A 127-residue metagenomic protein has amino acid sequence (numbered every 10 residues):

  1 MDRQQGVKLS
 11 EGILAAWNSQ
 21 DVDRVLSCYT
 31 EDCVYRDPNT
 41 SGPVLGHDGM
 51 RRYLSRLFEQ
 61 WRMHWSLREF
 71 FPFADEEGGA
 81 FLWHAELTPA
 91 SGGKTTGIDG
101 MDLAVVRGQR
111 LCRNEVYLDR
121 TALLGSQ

Functional and structural regions predicted by a protein language model:
M1-E31, Q127: Short, low-complexity N-terminal intrinsically disordered segments enriched in polar/charged residues
M1-Q5, D21, R51, S55-Q127: A beta-strand edge to alpha-helix "cap/lid" segment located at domain peripheries
T30, D37, P89-A90: Acidic surface patches and DE-rich sequence motifs
V34-L45, F58-Q60: A short gly/proline-enriched turn/hairpin at secondary-structure junctions
